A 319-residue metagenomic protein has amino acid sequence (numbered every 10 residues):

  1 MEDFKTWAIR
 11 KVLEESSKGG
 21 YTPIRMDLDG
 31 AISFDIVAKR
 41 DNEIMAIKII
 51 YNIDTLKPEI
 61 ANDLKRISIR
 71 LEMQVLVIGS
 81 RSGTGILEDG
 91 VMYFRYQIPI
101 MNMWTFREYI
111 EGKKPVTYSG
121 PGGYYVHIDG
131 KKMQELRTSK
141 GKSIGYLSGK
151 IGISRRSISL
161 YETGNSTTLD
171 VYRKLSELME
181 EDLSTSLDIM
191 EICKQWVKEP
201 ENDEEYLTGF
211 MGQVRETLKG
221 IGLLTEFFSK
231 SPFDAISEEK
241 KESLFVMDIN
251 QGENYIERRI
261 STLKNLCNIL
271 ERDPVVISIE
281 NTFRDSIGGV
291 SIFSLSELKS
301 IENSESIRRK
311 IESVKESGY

Functional and structural regions predicted by a protein language model:
M1-D27, L183-S229, V314-G318: Acidic-basic catalytic patches of nuclease active cores, encompassing PD-(D/E)XK and other metal-cofactor nuclease
S16, F34-I69, M73-L76, P232-C267: Conserved catalytic cores of phosphodiester-cleaving nucleases, focusing on short active-site segments
Q74, G79-S80, E88-V126, T217 (+2 more regions): Charged, structured surface patches that assemble and position nucleic-acid processing machinery
M133, L147-S148, I158-Y161: Conserved hydrophobic/aromatic packing and binding residues within compact polymer-binding modules
R137, S148, S176: The alpha-helix within a helix-turn-helix
G141-R156: Short alpha-helical DNA-recognition segment
G152-S166: Recognition helix of helix-turn-helix/homeodomain-like DNA-binding domains that insert into the DNA major groove
D170-T185: DNA major-groove recognition helix of helix-turn-helix/homeodomain DNA-binding modules
